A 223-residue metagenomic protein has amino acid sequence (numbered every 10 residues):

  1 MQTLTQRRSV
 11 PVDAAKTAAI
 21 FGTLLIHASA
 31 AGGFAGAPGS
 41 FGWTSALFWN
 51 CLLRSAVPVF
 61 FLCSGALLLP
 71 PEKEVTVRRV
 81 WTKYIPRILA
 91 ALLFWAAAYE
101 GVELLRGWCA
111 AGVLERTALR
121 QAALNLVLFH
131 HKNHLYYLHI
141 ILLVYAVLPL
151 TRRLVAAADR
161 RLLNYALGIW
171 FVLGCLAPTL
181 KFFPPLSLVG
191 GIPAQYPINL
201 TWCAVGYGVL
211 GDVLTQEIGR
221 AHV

Functional and structural regions predicted by a protein language model:
M1-P11: Short, Lys/Arg-rich, polar N-terminal cytosolic tail immediately upstream of the first transmembrane signal-anchor
V10-P70, I88-A96, H131, Y196-I198: Functionally critical transmembrane alpha-helices in membrane proteins and complexes, commonly lining
F60-F61, L69, Y99-W108, T117-L186 (+1 more regions): Hydrophobic alpha-helical segments with transmembrane-like composition
L68-P86, G112-L114, A118-L119: Membrane-helix interface linkers and caps
K83-L92, A166-L167: Junctions where cytoplasmic loops transition into the N-terminal start of transmembrane alpha-helices in multi-pass
A221-V223: Conserved small/polar residues in nucleotide/adenosyl-binding loops
